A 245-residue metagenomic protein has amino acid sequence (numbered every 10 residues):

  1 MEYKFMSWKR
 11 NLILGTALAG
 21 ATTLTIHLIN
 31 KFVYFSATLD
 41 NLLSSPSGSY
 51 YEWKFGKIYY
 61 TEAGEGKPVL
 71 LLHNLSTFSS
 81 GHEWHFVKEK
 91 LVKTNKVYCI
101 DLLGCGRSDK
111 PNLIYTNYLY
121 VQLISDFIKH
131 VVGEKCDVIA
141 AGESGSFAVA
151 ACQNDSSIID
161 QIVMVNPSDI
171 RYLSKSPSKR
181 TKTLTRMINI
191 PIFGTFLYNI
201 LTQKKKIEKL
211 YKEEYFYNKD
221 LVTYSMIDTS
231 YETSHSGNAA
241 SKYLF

Functional and structural regions predicted by a protein language model:
M1-V69, N95: Alpha/beta-hydrolase fold catalytic core
E62-R107: Conserved HGGG/HGGXW glycine-rich cap/lid loop of the alpha/beta-hydrolase fold
G81-E83, S108-I114, L173-S176: Conserved catalytic-core motifs of eukaryotic protein kinase domains, centered on the activation segment
C99-I139: Active-site loop/oxyanion-hole signature of alpha/beta-hydrolase fold enzymes
V131-P177: Conserved hydrolase catalytic core segment
S174, N199-F245: Conserved alpha/beta-hydrolase catalytic His-Asp/Glu region
S174-F193: A catalytic-pocket lid/entrance helix-loop region that shapes and gates access to the active site across common
